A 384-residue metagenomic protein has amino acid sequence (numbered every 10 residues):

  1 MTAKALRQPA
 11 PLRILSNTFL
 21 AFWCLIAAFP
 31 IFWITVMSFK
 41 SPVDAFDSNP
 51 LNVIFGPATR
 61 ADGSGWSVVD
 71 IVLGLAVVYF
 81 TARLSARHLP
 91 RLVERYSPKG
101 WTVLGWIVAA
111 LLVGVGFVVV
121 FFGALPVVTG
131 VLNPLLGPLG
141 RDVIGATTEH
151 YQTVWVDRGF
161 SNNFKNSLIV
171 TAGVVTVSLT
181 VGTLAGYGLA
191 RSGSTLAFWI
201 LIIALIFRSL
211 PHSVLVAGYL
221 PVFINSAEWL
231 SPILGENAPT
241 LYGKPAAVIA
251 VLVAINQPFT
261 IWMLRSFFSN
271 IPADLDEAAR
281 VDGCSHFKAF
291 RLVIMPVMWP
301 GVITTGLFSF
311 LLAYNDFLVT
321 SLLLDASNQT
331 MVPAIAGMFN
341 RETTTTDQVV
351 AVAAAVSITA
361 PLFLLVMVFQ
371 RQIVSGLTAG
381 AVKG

Functional and structural regions predicted by a protein language model:
M1, P90-V103: Membrane-interfacial, low-structure loops and terminal tails that flank and connect transmembrane helices in multi-pass
M1-R7: Short, Lys/Arg-enriched, disordered terminal segments
L6, L12-R91, G114-G384: A structural signal for multi-pass alpha-helical bundles of membrane permease subunits that mediate small-molecule
S97-V119, F207-R208: Transmembrane alpha-helical segments of multi-pass membrane proteins
